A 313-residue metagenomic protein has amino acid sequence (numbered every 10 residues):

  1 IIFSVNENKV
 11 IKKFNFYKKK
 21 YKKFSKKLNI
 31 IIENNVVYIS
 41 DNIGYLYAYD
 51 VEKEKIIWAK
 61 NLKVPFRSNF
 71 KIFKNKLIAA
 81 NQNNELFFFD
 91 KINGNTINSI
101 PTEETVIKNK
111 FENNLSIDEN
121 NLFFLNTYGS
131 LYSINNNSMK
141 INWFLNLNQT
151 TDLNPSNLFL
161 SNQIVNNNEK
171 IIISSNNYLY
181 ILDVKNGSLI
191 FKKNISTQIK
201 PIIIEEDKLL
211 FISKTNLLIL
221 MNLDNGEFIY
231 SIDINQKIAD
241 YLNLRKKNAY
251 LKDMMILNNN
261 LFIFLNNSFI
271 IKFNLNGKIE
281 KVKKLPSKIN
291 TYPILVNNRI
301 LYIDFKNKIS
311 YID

Functional and structural regions predicted by a protein language model:
I1, Y47, F87, Y132 (+4 more regions): WD40 beta-propeller blade core
V5-N8, D50-E54, D90-G94, N135-M139 (+3 more regions): Short loop/turn segments that connect beta-strands within beta-propeller blades
K9-N34, K55-K74, T96-E119, K140-N168 (+3 more regions): Extracytoplasmic beta-rich repeat domains
S40, A80, F124-L125, I173-S174 (+3 more regions): Residue-level marker for isolated small/hydroxyl-bearing positions within beta-strands of beta-sheet-rich domains
T127, I172-I190, T197-Q198, E206: Beta-propeller domains
S287-D313: Blade-level signature of beta-propeller repeat domains, shared across WD40, Kelch, NHL, RCC1 and BNR/Asp-box propellers
